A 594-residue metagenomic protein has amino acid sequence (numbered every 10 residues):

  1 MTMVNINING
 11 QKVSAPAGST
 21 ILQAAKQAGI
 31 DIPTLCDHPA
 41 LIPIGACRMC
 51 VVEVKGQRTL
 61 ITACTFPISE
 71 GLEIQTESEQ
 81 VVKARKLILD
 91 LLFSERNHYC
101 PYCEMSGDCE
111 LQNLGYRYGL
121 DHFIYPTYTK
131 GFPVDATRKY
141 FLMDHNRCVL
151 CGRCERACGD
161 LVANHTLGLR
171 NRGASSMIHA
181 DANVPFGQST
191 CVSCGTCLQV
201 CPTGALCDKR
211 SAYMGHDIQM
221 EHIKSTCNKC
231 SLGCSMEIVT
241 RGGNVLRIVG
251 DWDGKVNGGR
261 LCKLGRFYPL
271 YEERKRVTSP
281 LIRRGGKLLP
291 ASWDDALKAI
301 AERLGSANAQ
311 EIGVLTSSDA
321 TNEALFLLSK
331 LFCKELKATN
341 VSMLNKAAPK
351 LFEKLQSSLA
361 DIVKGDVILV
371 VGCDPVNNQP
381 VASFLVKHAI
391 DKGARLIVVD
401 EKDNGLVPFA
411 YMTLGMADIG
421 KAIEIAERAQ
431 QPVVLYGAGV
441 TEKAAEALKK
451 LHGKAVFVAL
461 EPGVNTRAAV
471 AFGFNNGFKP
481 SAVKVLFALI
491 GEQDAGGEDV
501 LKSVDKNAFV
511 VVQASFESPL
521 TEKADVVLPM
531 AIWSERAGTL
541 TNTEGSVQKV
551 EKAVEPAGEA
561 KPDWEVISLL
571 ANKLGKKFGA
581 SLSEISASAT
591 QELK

Functional and structural regions predicted by a protein language model:
T2-S19, Q23-K26, H38, E53-Q57 (+2 more regions): N-terminal export/assembly segments and adjacent metallocofactor-ligating motifs of anaerobic energy-metabolism
A24, I32-P33: Protein-protein interaction/assembly regions in multi-subunit complexes
L35-L41: Serine/threonine-rich, repeat-prone extracellular segments and beta-strand-based repeat modules of secreted/surface
P43-R48: A short, glycine/Asx- and small/polar-enriched loop/turn that sits immediately N-terminal to a beta-strand
C50, C64, G152: Acidic, glycine-enriched active-site microenvironments
C50-V52, V512: Glycine-rich beta-alpha loop elements in corrinoid/cobalamin-binding modules across cobalamin-dependent enzymes
P67-I68: Periplasmic N-terminal soluble interaction domains immediately after the signal peptide in Gram-negative
E335-L336, V341-K594: Non-catalytic alpha/beta scaffold blocks inside enzyme catalytic domains
